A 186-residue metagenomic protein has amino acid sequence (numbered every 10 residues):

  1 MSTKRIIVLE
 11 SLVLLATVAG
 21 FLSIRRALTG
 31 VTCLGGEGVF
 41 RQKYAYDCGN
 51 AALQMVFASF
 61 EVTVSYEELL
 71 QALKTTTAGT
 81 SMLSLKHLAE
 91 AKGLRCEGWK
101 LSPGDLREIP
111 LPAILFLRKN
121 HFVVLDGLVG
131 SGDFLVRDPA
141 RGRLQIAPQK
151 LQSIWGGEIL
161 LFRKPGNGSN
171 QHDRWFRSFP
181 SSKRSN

Functional and structural regions predicted by a protein language model:
M1-L14: N-terminal Sec-pathway targeting helices
V13, G20-W175: Conserved active-site-adjacent core of cysteine acyl-enzyme catalytic domains
Q171-N186: Cytosolic-side membrane-insertion boundary helix
